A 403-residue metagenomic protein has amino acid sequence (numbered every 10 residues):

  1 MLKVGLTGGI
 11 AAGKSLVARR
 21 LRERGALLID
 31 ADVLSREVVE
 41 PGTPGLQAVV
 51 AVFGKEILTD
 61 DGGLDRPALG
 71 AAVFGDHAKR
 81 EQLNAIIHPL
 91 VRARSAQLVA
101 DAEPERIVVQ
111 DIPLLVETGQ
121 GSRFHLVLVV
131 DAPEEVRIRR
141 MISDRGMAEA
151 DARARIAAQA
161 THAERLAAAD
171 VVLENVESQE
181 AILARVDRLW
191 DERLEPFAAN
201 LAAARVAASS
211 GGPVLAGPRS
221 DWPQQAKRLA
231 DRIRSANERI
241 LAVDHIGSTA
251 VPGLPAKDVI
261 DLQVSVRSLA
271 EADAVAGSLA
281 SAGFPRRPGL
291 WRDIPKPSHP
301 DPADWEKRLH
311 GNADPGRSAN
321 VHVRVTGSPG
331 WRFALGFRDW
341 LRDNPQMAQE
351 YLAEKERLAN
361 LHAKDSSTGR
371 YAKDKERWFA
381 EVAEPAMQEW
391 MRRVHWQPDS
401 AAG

Functional and structural regions predicted by a protein language model:
M1-V4, A93, R188-D244: Helical scaffold of the NTase/Pol beta-like nucleotidyltransferase catalytic core
G5-G8, I112-V116, A230-A274: Active-site nucleotide-donor binding segment shared across nucleotidyl transfer reactions
S15: Walker A/P-loop
R36-I107: ATP-dependent small-molecule kinase phosphotransfer cores that center on conserved nucleotide phosphate-binding segments
A93-D101, I107-S143: ATP-dependent NMP and nucleoside kinases share a basic, alpha-helical "lid"
R94-S95, S122-R123, S143-L194: Small-molecule kinase domains that catalyze NTP-dependent phosphoryl transfer to phosphate-bearing small molecules
R139, S143-G146, A150-R153, P218-I233 (+1 more regions): Metal-dependent nucleotidyltransferase catalytic core
N320-G403: Catalytic cores of NTP-dependent nucleotidyl/adenyl transfer enzymes across multiple folds
